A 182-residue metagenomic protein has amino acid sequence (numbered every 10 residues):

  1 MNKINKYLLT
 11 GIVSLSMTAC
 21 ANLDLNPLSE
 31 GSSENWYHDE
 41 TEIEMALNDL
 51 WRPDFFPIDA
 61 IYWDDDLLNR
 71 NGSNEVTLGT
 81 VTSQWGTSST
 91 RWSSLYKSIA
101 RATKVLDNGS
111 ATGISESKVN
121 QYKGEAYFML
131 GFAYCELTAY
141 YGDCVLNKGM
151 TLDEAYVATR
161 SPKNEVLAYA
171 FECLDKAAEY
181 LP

Functional and structural regions predicted by a protein language model:
M1-S29: Bacterial Sec-dependent N-terminal signal peptides
T18-P27, S73-E75, G142-V145: Short, compositionally biased low-complexity segments
C20-W63: Membrane-proximal, proline-rich intrinsically disordered regions
A21, I58-I61, L137-L146: Proline-centered turn/helix-capping motifs that create local helix->coil transitions or kinks
S29-S32, T80-S83, K148-A155: Short linear capping/connector segments at secondary-structure termini
E44, E75-Y141, A155-A168, E172-P182: Conserved, well-structured interaction surfaces
I61-V81: Short alpha-helical hairpin
C144, K148-M150, L174: Short, small-residue-rich loop/turn micro-motifs
